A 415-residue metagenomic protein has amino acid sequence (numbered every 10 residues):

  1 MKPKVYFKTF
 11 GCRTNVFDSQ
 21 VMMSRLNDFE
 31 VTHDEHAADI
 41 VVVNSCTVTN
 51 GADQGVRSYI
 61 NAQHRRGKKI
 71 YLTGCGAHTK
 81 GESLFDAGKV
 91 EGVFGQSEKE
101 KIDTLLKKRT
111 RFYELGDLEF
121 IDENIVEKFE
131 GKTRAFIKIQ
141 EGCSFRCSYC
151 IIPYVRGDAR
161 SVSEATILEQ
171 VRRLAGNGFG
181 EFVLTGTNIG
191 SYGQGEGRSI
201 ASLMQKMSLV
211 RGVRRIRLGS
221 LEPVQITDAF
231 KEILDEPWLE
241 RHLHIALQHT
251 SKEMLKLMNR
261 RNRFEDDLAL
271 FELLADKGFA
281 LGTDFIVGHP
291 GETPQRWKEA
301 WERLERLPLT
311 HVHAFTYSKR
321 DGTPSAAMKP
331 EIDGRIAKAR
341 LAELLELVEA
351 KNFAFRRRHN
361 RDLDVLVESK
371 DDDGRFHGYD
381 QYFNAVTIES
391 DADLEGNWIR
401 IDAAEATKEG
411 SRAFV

Functional and structural regions predicted by a protein language model:
M1-S191, Q225-A229, L243, F264-L273 (+4 more regions): Proteins enriched for Cys/Gly/acidic motifs involved in redox and nucleic-acid/cofactor modification
V42, C75, I102, L184 (+7 more regions): Residue-level signal for inorganic ion chemistry
T47-A52, F179-V210, L221-A229, L255 (+1 more regions): Conserved glycine-rich "GG(E/T)P / GGGxP" loop and the immediately following alpha-helix in the radical SAM core
G176, A201-V210, R215, I226-I286: Radical SAM/AdoMet-radical enzyme domain recognition
G186, S220, L247-H249, T283-V287 (+5 more regions): Active-site proximal loops enriched in glycine and acidic residues that flank catalytic Cys/His/Asp and coordinate
G186-G195, Q225-T227, H249-N259, V287-P294 (+2 more regions): Flexible glycine/acidic-rich beta-alpha junction loops that bind and position SAM and/or redox cofactors in anaerobic
E196-S208, D228-H242, E292-T310, G334-A339 (+1 more regions): Short, electropositive alpha-helical surface patch
A327-V415: Terminal RNA-binding accessory module
